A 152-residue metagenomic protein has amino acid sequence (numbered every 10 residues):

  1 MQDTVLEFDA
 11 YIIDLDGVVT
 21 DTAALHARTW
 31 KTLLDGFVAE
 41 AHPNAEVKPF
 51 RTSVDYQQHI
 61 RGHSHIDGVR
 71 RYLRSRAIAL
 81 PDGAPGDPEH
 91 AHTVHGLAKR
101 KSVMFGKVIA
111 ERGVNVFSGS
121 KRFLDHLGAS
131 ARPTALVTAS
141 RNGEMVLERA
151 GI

Functional and structural regions predicted by a protein language model:
M1-D3: A short, basic/flexible loop-to-alpha-helix module at the beginning of a structural domain
V5-V116: N-terminal helical cap/lid subdomain that shapes the substrate entry/recognition surface in HAD-like hydrolases
W30, S120-G151: Substrate-recognition element of Asp-dependent hydrolases with the DxDx(T/V) motif
